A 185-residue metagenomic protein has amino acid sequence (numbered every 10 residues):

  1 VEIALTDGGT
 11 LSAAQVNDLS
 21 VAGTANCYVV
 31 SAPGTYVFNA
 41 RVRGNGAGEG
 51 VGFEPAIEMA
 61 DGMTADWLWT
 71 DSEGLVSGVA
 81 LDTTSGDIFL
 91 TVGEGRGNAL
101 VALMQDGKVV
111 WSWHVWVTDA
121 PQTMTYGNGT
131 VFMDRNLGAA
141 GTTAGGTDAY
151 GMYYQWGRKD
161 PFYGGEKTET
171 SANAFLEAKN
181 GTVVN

Functional and structural regions predicted by a protein language model:
V1: Surface beta-loop-beta hairpin patches that serve as ligand-binding interfaces in beta-rich domains
A4-N185: Short, compositionally biased
